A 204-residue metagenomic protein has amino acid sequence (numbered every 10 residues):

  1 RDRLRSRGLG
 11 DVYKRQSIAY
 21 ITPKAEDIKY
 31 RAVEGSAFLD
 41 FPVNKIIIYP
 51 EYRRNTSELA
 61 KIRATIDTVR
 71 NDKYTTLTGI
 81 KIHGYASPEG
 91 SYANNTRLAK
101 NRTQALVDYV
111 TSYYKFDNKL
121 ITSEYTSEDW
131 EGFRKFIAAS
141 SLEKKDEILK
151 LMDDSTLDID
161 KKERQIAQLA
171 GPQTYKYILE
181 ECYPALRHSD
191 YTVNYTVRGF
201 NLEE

Functional and structural regions predicted by a protein language model:
D2-Y13: Single conserved hydrophobic/aromatic residue that forms the stacking wall/gate of nucleotide- or nucleobase-binding
A19-A32, F41, I46-H83, S87-P88 (+1 more regions): Periplasmic peptidoglycan-binding/anchoring modules of Gram-negative envelope and division proteins
R31-E34, Y74-T75, E181-R187: Extracellular/periplasmic catalytic domains that process cell-envelope and extracellular macromolecules
F38-P42, G79-H83, T122, H188-N194: Soluble periplasmic/extracytoplasmic beta-strand elements of cell-envelope proteins
L59, N71-K73, V107-D108, E180-E181 (+1 more regions): Mobile acidic interaction elements
S87-Y191: Periplasmic OmpA-like peptidoglycan-binding domain that tethers envelope proteins to the cell wall
R198-F200: Extended amphipathic alpha-helical interaction segments
E203-E204: Amphipathic alpha-helical repeat scaffolds of TPR domains
